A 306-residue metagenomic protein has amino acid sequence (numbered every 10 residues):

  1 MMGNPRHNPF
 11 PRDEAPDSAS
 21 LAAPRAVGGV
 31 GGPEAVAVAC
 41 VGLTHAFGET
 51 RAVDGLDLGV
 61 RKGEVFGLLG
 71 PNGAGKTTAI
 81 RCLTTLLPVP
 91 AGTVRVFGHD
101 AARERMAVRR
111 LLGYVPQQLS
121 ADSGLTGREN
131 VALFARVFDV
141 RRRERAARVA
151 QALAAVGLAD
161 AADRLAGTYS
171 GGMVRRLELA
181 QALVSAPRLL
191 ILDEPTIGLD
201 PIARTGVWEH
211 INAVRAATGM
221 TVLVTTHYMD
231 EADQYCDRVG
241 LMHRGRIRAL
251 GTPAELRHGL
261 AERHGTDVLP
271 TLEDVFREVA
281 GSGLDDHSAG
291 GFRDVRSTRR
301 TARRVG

Functional and structural regions predicted by a protein language model:
A132, R136, R143-A161: Conserved ABC ATPase "signature" region
L165-G172: Conserved ABC ATPase signature
A186: Conserved catalytic motifs of ABC-family nucleotide-binding domains
L190-D193: Catalytic Walker B motif of ABC-type/P-loop ATPase nucleotide-binding domains
T205-T218: Helical segment within the ABC ATPase nucleotide-binding domain
L250-G251: ABC ATPase "signature
